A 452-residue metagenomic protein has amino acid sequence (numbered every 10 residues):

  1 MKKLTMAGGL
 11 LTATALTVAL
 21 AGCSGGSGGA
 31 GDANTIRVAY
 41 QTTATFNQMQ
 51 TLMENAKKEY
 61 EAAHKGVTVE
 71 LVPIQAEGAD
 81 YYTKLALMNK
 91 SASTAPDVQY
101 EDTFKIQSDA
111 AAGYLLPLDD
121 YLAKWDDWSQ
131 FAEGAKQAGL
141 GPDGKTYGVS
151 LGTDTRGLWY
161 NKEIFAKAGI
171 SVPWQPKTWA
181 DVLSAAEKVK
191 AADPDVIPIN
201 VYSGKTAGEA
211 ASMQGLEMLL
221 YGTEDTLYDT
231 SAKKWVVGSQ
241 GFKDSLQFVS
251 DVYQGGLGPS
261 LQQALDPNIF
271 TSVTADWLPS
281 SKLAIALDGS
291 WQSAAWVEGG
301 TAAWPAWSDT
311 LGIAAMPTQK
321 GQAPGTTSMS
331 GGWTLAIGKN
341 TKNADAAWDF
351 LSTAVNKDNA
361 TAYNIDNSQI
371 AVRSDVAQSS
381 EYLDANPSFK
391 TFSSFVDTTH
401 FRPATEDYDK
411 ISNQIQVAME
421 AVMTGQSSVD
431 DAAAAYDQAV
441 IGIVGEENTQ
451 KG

Functional and structural regions predicted by a protein language model:
K2-A112, W125, A362, D431 (+1 more regions): Conserved N-terminal structural module of periplasmic/extracytoplasmic solute-binding proteins
A62, A168, Q254-P259, G300-N367: Extracytoplasmic/periplasmic substrate-recognition and gating elements
K65, L311-A315, N364-V417, E446-G452: Long, aromatic- and glycine/proline-rich binding clefts that accommodate carbohydrate-like moieties
A95-D97, W128-F165, I197, A323-S328 (+1 more regions): A structural signal for short loop-to-beta-strand junctions that line the ligand-binding cleft of periplasmic/secreted
T103-G157, S212, G312-A315, E381: Hinge/lid segment of periplasmic solute-binding proteins
K145-L151, R156, D181-G241, T274: Extracytoplasmic/periplasmic solute-binding protein
A166, V172, A191, Q254 (+2 more regions): Conserved C-terminal helix/tail region of periplasmic/extracytoplasmic solute-binding proteins
A185-E187, S231-D266, G312, M316-Q319: Glycine-centered hinge/linker elements that transmit conformational signals in sensory and ligand-binding systems
